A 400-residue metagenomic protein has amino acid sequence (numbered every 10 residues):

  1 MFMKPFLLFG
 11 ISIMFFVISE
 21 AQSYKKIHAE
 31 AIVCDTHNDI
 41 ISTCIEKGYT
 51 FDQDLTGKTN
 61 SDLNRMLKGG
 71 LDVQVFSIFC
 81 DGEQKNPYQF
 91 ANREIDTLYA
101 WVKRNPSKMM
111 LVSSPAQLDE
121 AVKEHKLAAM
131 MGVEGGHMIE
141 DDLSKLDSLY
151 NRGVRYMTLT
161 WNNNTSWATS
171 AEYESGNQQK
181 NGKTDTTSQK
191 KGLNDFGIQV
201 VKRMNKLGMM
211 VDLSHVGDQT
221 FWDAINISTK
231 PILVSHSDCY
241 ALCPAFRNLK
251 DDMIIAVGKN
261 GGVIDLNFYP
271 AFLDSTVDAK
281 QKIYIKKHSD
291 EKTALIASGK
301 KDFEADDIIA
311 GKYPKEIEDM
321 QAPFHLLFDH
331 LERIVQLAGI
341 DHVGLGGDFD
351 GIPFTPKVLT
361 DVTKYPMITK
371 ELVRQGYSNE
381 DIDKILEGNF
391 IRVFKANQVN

Functional and structural regions predicted by a protein language model:
M1-Y24: Bacterial Sec-dependent N-terminal signal peptides
A21-T187, Y240, P244-N400: N-terminal hydrophobic targeting/anchoring segments and the immediately downstream early-domain regions of hydrolases
Q189-S237: Loop-centered beta-sheet repeat module
